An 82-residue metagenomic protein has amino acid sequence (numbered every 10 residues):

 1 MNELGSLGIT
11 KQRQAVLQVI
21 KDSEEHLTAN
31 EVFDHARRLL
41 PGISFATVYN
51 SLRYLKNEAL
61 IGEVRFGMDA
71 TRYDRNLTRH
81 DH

Functional and structural regions predicted by a protein language model:
M1-Q18: Short alpha-helical segments that sit at the start of domains
D22-T28: Short capping segments at the starts of secondary-structure elements
E31-R37: A short acidic, leucine-rich amphipathic alpha-helix
S44-F45: Short coil turns linking two alpha-helices in DNA-binding domains
V48-E58: Basic amphipathic alpha-helical segments that dock to polyanions
L60-H82: Non-DNA-binding regulatory cores of transcription-related proteins, predominantly C-terminal effector-binding
